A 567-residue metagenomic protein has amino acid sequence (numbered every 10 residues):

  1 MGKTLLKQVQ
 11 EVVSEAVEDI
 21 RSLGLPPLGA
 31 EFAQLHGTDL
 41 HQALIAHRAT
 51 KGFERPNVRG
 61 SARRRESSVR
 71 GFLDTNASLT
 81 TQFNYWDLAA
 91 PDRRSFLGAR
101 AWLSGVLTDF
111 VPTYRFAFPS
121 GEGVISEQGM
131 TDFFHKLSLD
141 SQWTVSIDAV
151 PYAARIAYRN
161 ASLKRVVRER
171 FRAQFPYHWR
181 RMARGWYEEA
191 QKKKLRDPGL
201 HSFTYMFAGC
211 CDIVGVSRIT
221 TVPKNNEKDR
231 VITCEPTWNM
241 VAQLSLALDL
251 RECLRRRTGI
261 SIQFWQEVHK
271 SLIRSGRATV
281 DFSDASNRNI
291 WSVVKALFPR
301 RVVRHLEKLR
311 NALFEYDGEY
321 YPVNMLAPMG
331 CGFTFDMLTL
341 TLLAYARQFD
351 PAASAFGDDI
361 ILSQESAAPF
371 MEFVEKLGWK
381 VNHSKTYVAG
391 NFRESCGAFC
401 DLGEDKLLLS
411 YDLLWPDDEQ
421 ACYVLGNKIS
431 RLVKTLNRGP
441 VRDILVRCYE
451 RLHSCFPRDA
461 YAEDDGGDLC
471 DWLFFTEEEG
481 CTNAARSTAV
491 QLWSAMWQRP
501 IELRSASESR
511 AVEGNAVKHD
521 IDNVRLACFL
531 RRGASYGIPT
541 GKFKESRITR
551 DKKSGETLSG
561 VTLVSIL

Functional and structural regions predicted by a protein language model:
M1-D229, W291, P369, V433-L567: C-terminal, non-catalytic extensions of nucleic-acid polymerases
G215-R218, F264-V268, A346-F349: Short amphipathic beta-strand starts and helix->beta connectors
P223-R230, E319-M325: A short, surface-exposed helix-loop junction/capping segment
E227-V280: Active-site-proximal segment of RNA-dependent polymerases
R230, A242-Q243, N287-I290, G403-E404: Short helix/loop capping segments that flank catalytic or ligand/cofactor-binding pockets
L248, I273-F356, I361-K380, S384-C400 (+2 more regions): Conserved polymerase palm-domain catalytic core
Q263-K270, A312, G555, G560-S565: Flexible linker/loop signature enriched in Pro/Ser/Thr and Pro/Gly
